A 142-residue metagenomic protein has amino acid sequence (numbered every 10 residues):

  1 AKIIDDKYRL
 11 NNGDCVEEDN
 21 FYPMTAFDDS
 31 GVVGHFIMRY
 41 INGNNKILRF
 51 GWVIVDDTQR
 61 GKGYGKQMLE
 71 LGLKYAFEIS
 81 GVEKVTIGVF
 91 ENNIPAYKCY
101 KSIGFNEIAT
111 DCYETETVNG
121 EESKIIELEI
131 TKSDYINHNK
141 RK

Functional and structural regions predicted by a protein language model:
A1-R60, L69, Y75, I79 (+2 more regions): Acetyl-CoA-dependent GNAT
D29, N42, N92, V118-G120: A short beta-turn/loop motif at secondary-structure boundaries
H35, K66, I108-T110: Residue-level detector of high-confidence beta-strand sites
K46, E83, K124: Residue-level signal for beta-strand positions within conserved beta-sheet cores that form or flank
W52, D56-E70, E91-K98, S102: Conserved glycine-rich acetyl-CoA-binding loop
E78-G88: Conserved GNAT acetyl-CoA-binding A-motif
T86-V89, K101, N106-E127: Conserved catalytic-core motifs of GNAT/GCN5-like acyltransferases
